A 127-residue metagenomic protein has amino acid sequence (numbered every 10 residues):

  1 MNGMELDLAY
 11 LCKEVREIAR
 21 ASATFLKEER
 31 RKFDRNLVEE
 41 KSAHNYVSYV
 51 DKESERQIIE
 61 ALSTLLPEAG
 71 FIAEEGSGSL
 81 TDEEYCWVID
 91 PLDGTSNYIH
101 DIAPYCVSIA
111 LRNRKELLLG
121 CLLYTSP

Functional and structural regions predicted by a protein language model:
M1, S126-P127: Short intrinsically disordered, low-complexity coil segments enriched in acidic
M1-L92: N-terminal subdomain of lithium-sensitive/metallo-dependent phosphomonoesterases centered on the IMPase/IPPase/PAP
T81-S126: DPxDG-like acidic metal-binding loop motif
